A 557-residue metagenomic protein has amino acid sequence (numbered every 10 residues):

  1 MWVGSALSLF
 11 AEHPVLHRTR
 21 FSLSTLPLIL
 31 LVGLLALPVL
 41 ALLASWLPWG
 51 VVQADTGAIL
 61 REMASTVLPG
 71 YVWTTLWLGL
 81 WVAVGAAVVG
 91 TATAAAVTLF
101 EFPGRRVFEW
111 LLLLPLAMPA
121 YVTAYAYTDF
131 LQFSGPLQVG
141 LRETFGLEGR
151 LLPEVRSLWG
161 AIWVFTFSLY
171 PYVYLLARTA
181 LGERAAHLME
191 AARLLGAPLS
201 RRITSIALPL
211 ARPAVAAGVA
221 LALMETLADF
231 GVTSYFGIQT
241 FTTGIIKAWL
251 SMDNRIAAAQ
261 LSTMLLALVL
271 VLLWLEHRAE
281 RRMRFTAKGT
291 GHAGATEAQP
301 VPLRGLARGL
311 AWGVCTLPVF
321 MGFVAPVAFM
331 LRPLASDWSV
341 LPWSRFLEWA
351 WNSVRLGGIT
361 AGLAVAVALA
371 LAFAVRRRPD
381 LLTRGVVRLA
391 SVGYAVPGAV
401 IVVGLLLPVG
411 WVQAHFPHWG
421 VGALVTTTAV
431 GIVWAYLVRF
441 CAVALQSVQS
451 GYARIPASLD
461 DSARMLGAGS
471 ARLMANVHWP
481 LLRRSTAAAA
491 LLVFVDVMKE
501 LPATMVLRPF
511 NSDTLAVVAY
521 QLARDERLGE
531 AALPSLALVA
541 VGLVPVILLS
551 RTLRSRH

Functional and structural regions predicted by a protein language model:
W2-R18: Short, Lys/Arg-rich, polar N-terminal cytosolic tail immediately upstream of the first transmembrane signal-anchor
T19-V51, T66-G182, L210-F230, A258-H277 (+8 more regions): Membrane-water interface segments at the C-terminal ends of transmembrane alpha-helices in multi-pass inner-membrane
D55-A64, L331, A335-L341: A short amphipathic helical element positioned immediately N-terminal to and/or at the very start of a transmembrane
A64, F100, L181-A211, I238 (+3 more regions): Short helix-to-coil transition segments within interhelical loops that connect adjacent transmembrane helices
L227-D253, A423, L501-L528: Glycine-rich helix-loop "coupling/hinge" segments at transmembrane-helix boundaries in multipass transporters
W274-C315: Alpha-helical transmembrane segments of integral membrane proteins
I455-L459: A donor-sugar binding/catalytic signature common to diverse glycosyltransferases and related nucleotide-sugar
